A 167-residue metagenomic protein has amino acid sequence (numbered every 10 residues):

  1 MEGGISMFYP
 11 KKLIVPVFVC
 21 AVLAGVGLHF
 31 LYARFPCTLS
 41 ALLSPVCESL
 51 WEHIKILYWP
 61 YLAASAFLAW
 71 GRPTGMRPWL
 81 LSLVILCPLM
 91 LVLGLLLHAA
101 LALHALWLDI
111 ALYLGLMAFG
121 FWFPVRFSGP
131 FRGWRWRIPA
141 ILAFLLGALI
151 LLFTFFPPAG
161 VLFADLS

Functional and structural regions predicted by a protein language model:
I5-V17: N-terminal membrane topogenic signal
F8-P10, W70-P78, S128-W136: Membrane-interface helix-boundary motifs at transmembrane edges
C20-P36, I150-P157: Alpha-helical transmembrane segments of multi-pass membrane proteins
A24-H29, A64, P78-H98: Small-polar-interrupted transmembrane alpha-helices in polytopic inner-membrane proteins
L42-K55: Short aromatic-rich membrane-water interface segments that cap or initiate transmembrane helices in multi-pass membrane
I56-L68, L114-R126: Hydrophobic cores of alpha-helical transmembrane segments in multi-pass inner/ER membrane proteins, independent
L96-W107, P130-F131: Membrane-interface helix caps and helix-loop-helix hairpins in membrane proteins
F131-S167: Terminal transmembrane helical module of multi-pass membrane proteins
